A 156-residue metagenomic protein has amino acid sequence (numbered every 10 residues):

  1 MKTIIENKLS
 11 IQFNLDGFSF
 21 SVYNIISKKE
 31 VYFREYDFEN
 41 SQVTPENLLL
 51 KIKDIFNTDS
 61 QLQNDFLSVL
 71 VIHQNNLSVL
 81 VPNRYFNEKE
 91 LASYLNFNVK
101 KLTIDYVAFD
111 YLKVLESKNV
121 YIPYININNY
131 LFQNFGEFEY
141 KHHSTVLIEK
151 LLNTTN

Functional and structural regions predicted by a protein language model:
M1-K29, Q133, L147-N156: Gly/Thr-rich phosphate-binding beta-strand-loop-beta motif of the actin/hexokinase/Hsp70
S10-N14, L48, I72-Q74: Generic hydrophobic/packing signal
K29-E30, R34, E39-E46: Start-of-domain marker
F33-F38, K51, I55-S60, N64-T155: Active-site neighborhood for divalent-cation/phosphate handling
